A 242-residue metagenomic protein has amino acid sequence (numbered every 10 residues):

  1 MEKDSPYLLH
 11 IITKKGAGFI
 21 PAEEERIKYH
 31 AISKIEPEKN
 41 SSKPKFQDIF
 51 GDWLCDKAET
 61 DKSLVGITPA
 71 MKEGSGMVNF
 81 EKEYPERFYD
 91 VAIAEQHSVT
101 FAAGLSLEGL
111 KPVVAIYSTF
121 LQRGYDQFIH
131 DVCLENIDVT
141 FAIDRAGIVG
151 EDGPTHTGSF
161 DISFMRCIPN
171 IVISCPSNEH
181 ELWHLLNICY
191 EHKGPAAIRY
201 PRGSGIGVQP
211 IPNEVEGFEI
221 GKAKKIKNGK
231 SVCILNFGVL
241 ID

Functional and structural regions predicted by a protein language model:
M1-K3, L54, H192-G194, G217-D242: Long hydrophobic segments that form regular secondary structure
E2-G194, S204: Thiamine diphosphate
I198: Active-site-adjacent helical/loop segments in soluble small-molecule enzymes
S204-K224: Aromatic-enriched
